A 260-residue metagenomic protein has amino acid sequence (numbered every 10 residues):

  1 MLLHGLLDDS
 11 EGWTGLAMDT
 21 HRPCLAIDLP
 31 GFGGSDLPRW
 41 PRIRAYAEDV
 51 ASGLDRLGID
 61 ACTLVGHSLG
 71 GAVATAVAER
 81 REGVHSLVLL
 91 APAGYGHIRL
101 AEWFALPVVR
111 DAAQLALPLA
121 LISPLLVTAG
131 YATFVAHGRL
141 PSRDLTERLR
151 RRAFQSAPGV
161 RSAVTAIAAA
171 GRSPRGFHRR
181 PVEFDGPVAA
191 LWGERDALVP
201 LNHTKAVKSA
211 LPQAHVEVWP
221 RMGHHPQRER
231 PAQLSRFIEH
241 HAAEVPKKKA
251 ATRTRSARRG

Functional and structural regions predicted by a protein language model:
M1-D36: Conserved HGGG/HGGXW glycine-rich cap/lid loop of the alpha/beta-hydrolase fold
L25-V65, L69, R236: Active-site loop/oxyanion-hole signature of alpha/beta-hydrolase fold enzymes
G71-E82, L87: Short glycine-enriched nucleophile-adjacent loop and the immediately C-terminal alpha-helix near the catalytic center
E79, L87-L117: Flexible "cap/lid" loop of the alpha/beta hydrolase fold
A120-E183: Conserved alpha/beta-hydrolase catalytic His-Asp/Glu region
F184, A190-W192, D196: Short beta-strand/loop motif that positions the catalytic acidic residue of the alpha/beta-hydrolase fold
A197-H203: Conserved alpha/beta-hydrolase "acid-adjacent" motif
A214-G260: Catalytic active-site module of serine/aspartate enzymes centered on a nucleophile-bearing elbow/loop
